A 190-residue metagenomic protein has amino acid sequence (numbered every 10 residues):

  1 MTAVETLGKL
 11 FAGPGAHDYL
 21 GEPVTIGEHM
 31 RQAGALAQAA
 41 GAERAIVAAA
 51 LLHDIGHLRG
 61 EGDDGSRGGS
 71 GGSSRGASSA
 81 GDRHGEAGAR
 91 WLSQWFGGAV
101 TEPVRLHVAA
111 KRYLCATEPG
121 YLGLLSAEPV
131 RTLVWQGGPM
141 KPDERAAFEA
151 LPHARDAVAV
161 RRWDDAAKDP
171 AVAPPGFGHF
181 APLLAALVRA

Functional and structural regions predicted by a protein language model:
M1-A190: Metal-dependent phosphohydrolase cores
